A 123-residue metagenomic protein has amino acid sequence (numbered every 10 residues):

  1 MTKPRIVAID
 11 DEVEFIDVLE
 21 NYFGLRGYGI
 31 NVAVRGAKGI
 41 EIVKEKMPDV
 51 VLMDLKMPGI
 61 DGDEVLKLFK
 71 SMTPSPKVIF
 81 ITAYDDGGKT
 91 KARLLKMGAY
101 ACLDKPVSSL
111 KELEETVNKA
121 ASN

Functional and structural regions predicted by a protein language model:
A8, M53-D54: Active-site T/S-Asp motif of two-component receiver
V13-N31: Two-component/phosphorelay signaling modules centered on CheY-like receiver
V32-E41, G62: Helix N-cap/capping motif at the beta->alpha junctions
E41, D63-P74: Short amphipathic alpha-helix used as the core "switch/output" element in two-component signaling
K46-L52: Active-site beta3 strand of CheY-like receiver
M57: Receiver (REC) domain active-site loop signature in two-component systems and cognate sites in sensor histidine kinases
E64, D85-V107, K111-E115: Alpha4 helix (beta4-alpha4-beta5 surface) of REC/receiver domains from two-component response regulators
I81-T82: Hydrophobic/aromatic residues positioned on beta-strands within the core alpha/beta folds
